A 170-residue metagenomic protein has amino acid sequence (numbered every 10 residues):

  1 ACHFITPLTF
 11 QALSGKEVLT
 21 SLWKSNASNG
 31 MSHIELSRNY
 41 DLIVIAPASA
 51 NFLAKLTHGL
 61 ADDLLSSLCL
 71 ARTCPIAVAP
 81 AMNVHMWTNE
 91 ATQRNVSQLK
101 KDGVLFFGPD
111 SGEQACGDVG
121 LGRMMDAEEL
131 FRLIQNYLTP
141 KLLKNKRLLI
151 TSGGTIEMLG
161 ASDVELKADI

Functional and structural regions predicted by a protein language model:
A1-I76, N83-I170: A cross-family phosphate/adenosyl-ligand binding-site feature
